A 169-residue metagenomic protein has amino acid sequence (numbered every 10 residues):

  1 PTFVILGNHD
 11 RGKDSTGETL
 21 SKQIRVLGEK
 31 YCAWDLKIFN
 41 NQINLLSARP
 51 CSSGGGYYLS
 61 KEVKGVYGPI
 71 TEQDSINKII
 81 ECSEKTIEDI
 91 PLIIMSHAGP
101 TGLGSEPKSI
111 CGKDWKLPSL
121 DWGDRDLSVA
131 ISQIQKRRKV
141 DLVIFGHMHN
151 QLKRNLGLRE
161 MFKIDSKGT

Functional and structural regions predicted by a protein language model:
P1-N40, D121-D126, Q133, L158 (+1 more regions): Core catalytic region of metal-dependent phosphoesterases/phosphodiesterases, especially metallo-beta-lactamase-like
T2, G7, L45, I94 (+2 more regions): Divalent metal-coordination and catalytic microenvironments
N8-T16, S52-Y57, T101-L103, I134-G157: Active-site environment of divalent metal-dependent phosphoester hydrolases
N40-P91, S119-G123: Binuclear metal-dependent hydrolase catalytic cores centered on His/Asp/Glu-rich metal-binding motifs
I87, S132-R138, M161-K167: Short, conserved loop/helix-junction motifs that constitute active-site signature segments in enzyme catalytic cores
I90-K139: Active-site-proximal segments of metal-dependent phosphoesterases and phosphodiesterases across multiple
I93-S96, V143-G146, T169: Extended hydrophobic secondary-structure segments that form protein cores and membrane-embedded regions
K108-K113, L117, Q151-T169: Short, electropositive alpha-helical surface patch
